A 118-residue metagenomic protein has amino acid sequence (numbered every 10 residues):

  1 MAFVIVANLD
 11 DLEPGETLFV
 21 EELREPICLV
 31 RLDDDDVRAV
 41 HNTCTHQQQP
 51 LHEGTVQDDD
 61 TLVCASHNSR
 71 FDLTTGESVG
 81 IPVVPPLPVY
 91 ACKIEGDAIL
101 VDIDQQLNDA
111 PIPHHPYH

Functional and structural regions predicted by a protein language model:
M1-Q57, V89-H118: N-terminal pre-ligand scaffold of iron-sulfur
V56-Y90: Mid-chain, well-packed structural core segment of small domains
